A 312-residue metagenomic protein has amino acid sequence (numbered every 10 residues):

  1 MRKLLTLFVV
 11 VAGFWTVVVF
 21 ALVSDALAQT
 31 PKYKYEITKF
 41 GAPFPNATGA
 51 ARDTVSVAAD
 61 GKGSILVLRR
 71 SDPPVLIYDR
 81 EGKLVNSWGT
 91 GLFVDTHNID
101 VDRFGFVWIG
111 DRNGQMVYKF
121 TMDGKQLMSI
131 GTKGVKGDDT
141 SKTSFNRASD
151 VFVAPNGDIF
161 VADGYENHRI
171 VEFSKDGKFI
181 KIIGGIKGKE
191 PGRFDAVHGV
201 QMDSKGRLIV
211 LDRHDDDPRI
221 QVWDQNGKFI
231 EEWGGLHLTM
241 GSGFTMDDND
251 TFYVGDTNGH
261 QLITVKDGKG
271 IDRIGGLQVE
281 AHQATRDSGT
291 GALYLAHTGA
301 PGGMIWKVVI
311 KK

Functional and structural regions predicted by a protein language model:
M1-L4: Positively charged n-region of N-terminal signal peptides that target proteins for export
F8-D25: Bacterial N-terminal signal peptides
L27-K312: Eukaryotic scaffold repeat domains enriched in small/polar residues
